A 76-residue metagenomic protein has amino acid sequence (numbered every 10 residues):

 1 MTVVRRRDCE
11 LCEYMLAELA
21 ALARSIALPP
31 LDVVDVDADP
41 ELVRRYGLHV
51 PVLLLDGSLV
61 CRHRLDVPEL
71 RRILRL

Functional and structural regions predicted by a protein language model:
M1-S25: Local sequence-structure signature of Cys/Sec-based thiol-disulfide redox active-site neighborhoods
T2, D32, V60: Short, flexible active-site loop motifs that bind/organize anionic cofactors or intermediates
V3-R6, D37, R64: Conserved residues at beta->alpha junctions
L28-P40: Thiol-based oxidoreductase modules, predominantly thioredoxin-like and allied folds used for disulfide exchange
V43-R45: Short glycine-biased active-site loop of nucleotidyltransferases that positions the nucleotide triphosphate and helps
G47-L53: Structural micro-motif
L55-L76: Non-catalytic, surface beta->alpha helical segment in thiol-disulfide oxidoreductase systems
